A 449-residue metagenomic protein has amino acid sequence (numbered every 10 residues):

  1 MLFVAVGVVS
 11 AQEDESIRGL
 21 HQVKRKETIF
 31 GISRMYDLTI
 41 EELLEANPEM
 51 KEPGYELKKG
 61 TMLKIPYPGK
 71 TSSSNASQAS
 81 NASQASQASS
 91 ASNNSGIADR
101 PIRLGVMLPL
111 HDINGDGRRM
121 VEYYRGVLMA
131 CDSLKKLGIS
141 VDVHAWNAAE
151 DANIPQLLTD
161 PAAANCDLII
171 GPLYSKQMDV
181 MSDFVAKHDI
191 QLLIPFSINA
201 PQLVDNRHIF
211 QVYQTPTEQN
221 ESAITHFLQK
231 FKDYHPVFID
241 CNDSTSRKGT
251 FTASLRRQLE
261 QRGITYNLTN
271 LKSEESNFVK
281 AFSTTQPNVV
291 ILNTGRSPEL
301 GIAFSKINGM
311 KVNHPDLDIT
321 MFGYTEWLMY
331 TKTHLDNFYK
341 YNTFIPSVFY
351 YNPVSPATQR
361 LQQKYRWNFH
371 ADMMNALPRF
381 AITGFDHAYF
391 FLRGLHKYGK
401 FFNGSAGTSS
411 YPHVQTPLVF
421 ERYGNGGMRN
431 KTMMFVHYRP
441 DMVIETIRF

Functional and structural regions predicted by a protein language model:
M1, A11-E42, A46-F449: Extracytosolic ligand-binding ectodomains
A5-V8: N-terminal signal peptide c-region/cleavage motif recognized by signal peptidases
